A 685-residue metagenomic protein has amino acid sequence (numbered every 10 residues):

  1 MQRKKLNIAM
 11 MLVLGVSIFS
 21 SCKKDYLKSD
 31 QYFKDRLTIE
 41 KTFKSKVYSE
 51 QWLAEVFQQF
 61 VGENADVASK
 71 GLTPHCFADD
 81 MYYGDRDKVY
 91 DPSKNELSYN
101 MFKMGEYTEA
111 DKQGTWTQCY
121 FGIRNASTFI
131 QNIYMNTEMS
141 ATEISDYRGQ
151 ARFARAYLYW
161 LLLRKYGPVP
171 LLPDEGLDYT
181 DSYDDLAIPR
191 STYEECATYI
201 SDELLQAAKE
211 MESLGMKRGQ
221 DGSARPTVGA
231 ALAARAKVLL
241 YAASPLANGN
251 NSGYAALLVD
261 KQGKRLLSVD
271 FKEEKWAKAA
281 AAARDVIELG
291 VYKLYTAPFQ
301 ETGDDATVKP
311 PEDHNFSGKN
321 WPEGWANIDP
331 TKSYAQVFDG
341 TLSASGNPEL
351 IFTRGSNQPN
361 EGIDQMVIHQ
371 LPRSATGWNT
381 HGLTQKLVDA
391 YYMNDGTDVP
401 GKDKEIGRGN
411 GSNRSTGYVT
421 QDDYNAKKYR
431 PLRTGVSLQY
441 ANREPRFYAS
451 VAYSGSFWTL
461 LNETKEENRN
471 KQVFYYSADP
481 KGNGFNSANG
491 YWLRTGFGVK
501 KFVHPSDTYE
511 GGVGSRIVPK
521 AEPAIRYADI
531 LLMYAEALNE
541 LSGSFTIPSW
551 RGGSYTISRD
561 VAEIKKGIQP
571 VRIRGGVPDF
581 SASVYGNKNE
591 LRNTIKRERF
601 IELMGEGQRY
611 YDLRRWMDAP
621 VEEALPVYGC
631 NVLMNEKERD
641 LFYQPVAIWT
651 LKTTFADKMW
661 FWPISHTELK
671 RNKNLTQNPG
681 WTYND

Functional and structural regions predicted by a protein language model:
M1-Q31: Bacterial Sec-dependent N-terminal signal peptides
S20-K23, C119-G122, Y199-S201, L239 (+8 more regions): Long, intrinsically disordered, low-complexity segments
C22-C76, L438-A441, K673-D685: Membrane-proximal, proline-rich intrinsically disordered regions
K41-A68, D87-Y166, Y183-V228, V436 (+4 more regions): Conserved, well-structured interaction surfaces
M104-G105, N413-V571: C-terminal substrate/ligand-recognition segments
L163-R164, P170, G215, V238-N250 (+1 more regions): Short coil/turn linking the two alpha-helices of tandem helical-hairpin repeats
P168-R190, L246-K278, F545-S558: Short coil/linker segments at helix-helix boundaries
